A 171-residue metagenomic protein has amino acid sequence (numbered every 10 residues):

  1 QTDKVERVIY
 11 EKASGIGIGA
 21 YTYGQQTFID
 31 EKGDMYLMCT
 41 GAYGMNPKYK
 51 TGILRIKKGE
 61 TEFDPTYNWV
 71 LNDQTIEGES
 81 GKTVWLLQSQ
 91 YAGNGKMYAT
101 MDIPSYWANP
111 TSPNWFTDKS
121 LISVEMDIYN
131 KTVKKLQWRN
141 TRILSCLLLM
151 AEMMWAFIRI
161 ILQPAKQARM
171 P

Functional and structural regions predicted by a protein language model:
Q1-D3, Y49-T61, P113-Y129, R169-M170: Beta-propeller blade signature
Q1-K96, D102-P104: Acidic, serine/threonine- and glycine-rich low-complexity intrinsically disordered segments that serve as flexible
P47, N109, K166: Short glycine-/acidic-enriched loop or helix-start segments at secondary-structure transitions that form or flank
E62-P65, T132-L136, Q167-R169: Short, well-ordered strand-loop elements centered on a beta-strand within folded domains, enriched for acidic residues
S80-I161: Loop/turn-rich, solvent-exposed surfaces of beta-rich toroidal or solenoidal domains
R159-P171: Blade-level signature of beta-propeller repeat domains, shared across WD40, Kelch, NHL, RCC1 and BNR/Asp-box propellers
